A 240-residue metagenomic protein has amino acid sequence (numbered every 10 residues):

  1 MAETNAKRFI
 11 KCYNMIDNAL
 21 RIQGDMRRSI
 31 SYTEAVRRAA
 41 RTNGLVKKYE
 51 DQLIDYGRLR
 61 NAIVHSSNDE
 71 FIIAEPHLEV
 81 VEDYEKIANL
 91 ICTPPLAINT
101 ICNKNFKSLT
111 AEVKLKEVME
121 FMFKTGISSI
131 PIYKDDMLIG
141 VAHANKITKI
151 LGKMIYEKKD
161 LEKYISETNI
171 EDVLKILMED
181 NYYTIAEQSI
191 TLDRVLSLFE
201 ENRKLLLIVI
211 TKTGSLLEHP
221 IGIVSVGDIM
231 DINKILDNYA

Functional and structural regions predicted by a protein language model:
M1-E3, L96-A97: Charged alpha-helical initiation segments
A2-S29: Hydrophobic alpha-helical packing segments in soluble, helical-rich domains
I22-K48: Short, charged amphipathic alpha-helical segments flanked by flexible coils
A40-P95: Charge-enriched, short contiguous segments at helix-coil
R58-E75, E79, F123-K158: Acidic (E/D-rich), amphipathic helical modules within compact regulatory domains
E85-N105, H143-L205, S225-A240: Tandem CBS (Bateman) regulatory domains
E112-M119, L196: Short amphipathic alpha-helical segments
M122-K124, I130-I147, F199-R203, L207-I229: A glycine-centered beta-loop-beta connector
